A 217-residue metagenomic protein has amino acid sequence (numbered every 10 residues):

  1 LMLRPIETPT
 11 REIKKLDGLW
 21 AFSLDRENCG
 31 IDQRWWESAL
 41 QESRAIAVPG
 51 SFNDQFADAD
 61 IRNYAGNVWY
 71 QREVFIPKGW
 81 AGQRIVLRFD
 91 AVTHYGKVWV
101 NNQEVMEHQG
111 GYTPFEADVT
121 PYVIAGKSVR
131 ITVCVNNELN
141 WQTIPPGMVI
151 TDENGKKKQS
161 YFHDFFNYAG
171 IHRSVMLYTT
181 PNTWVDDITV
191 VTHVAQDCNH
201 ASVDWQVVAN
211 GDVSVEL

Functional and structural regions predicted by a protein language model:
L1-P5: Short, Gly/Pro- and small/polar-rich lid/capping loops
I6-E7, E12, A21-E27, D60-D187 (+1 more regions): Accessory beta-strand-rich segments of carbohydrate-active enzymes
A21-A47: Predominantly extracellular/luminal regions of secreted and cell-surface proteins, especially disulfide-bonded
S51-D60: N-terminal glycine-rich cofactor-binding segment
V100, N199-L217: Beta-strand-rich binding/interaction modules
T192-H200: Short, solvent-exposed loop/linker segments at the N-terminal edge of repeated beta-sheet extracellular domains
